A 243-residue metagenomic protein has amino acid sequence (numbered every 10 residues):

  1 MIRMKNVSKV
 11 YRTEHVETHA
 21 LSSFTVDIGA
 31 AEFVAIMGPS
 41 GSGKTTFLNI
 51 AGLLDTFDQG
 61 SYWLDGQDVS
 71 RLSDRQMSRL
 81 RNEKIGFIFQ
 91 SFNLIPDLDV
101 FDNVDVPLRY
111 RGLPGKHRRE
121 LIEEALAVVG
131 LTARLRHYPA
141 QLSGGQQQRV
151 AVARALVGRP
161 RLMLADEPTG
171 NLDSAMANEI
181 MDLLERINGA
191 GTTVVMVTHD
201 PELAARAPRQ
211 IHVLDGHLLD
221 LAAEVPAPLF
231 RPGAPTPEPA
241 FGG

Functional and structural regions predicted by a protein language model:
M1-V213: ABC family nucleotide-binding domain
H217-G243: Conserved beta-strand-loop-alpha-helix hinge in the C-terminal portion of ABC ATPase nucleotide-binding domains
